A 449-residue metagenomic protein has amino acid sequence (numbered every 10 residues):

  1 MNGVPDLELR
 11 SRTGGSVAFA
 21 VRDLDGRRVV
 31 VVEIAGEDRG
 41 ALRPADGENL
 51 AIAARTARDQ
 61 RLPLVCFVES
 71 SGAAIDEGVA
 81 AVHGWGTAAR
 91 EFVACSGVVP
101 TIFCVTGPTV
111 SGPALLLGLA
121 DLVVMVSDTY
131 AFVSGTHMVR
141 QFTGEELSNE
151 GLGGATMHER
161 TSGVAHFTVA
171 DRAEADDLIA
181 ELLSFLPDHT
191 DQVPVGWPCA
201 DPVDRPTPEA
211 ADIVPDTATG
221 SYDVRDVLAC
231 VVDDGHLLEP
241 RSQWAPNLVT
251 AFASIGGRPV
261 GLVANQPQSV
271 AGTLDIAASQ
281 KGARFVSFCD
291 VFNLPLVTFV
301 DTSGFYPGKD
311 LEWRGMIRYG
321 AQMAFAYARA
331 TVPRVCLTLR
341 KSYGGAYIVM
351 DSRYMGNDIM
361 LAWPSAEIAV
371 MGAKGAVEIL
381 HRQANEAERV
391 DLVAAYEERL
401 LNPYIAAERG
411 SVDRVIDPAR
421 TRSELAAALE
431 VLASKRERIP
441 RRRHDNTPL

Functional and structural regions predicted by a protein language model:
M1-L449: Ligand-binding clefts of soluble mixed alpha/beta catalytic domains
